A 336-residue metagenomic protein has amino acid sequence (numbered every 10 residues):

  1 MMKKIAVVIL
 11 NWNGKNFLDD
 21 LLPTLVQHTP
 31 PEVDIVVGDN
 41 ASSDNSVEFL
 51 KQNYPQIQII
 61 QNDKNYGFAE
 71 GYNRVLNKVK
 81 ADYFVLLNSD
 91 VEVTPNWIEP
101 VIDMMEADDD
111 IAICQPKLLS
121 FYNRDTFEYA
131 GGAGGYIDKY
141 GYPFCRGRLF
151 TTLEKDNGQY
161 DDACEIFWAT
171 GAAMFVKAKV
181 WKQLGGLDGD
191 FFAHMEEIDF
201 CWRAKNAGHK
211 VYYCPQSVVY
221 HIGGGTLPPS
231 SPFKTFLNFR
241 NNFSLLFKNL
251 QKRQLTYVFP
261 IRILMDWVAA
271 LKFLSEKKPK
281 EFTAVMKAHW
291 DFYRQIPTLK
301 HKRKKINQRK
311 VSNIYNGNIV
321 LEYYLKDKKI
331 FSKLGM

Functional and structural regions predicted by a protein language model:
V8, A207-K304, Q308-S312, N318: Active-site-adjacent helix/loop segment of glycosyltransferases that harbors family-specific signature motifs
P23-E32: Short, acidic, metal-binding catalytic loop of nucleotide-sugar glycosyltransferases
T24, D39-E48, K64: A conserved acidic beta->alpha catalytic loop
Q61-V79, S89-V91, P100: Glycine-rich, basic loop-to-helix element that forms the pyrophosphate-binding segment of sugar-nucleotide handling
F84: Short aromatic/hydrophobic "clamp" motif used to bind/position activated sugar donors
V91-Y142: Conserved donor NDP-sugar-binding/catalytic core segment of glycosyltransferases
K139-C145, F150-V176, I198, L227-P229 (+1 more regions): A recurrent flexible, glycine/aromatic-enriched loop bordering the glycosyltransferase active site that acts as
D161-V218: A short, conserved alpha-helix in the catalytic core of glycosyltransferases
